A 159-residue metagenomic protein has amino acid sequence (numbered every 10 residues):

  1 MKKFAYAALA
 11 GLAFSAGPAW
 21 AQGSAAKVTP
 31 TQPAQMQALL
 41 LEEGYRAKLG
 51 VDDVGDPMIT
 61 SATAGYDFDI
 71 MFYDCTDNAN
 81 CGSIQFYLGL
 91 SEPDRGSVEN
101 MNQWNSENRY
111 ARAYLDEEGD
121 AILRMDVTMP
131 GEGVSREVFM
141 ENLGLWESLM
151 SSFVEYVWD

Functional and structural regions predicted by a protein language model:
M1-F4: Positively charged n-region of N-terminal signal peptides that target proteins for export
A7-A16: Bacterial N-terminal signal peptides
G17-A21: Sec/Tat signal peptide C-region and signal peptidase I cleavage site
G23-K27, G82-I122: Short, internal acidic amphipathic alpha-helical interface segments that mediate docking to partner proteins
G23-N78: N-terminal secretory signal peptides
V51-D53, T63, F72-D74, L88-L90 (+2 more regions): A mature extracytoplasmic/lumenal domain signature
R109-M150: A short, solvent-exposed beta-edge/loop patch
S151-D159: Flexible helix-coil linker/hinge segments at domain or subdomain boundaries
